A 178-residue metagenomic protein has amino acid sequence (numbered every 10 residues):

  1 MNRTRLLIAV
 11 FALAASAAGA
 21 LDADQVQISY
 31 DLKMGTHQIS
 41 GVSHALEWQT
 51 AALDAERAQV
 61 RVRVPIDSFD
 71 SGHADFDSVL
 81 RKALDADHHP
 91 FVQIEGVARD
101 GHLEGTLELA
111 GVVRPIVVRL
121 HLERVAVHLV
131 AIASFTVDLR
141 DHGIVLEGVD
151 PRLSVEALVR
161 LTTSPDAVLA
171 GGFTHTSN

Functional and structural regions predicted by a protein language model:
M1-L7: Bacterial N-terminal signal peptides that target proteins for export
I8-A15: Bacterial N-terminal signal peptides
A18-N178: Low-complexity, acidic/polar, glycine-enriched regions of mature
